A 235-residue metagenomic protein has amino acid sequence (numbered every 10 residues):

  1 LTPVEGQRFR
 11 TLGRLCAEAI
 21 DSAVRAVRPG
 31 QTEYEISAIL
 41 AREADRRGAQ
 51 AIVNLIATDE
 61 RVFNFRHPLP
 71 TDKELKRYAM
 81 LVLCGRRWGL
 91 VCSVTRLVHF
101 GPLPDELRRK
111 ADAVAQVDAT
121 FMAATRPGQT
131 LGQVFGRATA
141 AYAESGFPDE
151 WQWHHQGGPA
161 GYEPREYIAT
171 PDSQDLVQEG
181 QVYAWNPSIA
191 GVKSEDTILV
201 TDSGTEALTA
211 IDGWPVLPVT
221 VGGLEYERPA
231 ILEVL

Functional and structural regions predicted by a protein language model:
L1-L235: Active-site neighborhoods and metal-handling regions in enzymes and metal-associated proteins
